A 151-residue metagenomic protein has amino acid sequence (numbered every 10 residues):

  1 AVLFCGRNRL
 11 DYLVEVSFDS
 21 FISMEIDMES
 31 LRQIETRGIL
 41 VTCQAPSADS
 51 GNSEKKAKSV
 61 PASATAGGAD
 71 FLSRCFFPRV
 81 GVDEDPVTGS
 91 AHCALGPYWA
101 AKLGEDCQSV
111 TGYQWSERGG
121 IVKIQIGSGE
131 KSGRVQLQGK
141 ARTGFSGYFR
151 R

Functional and structural regions predicted by a protein language model:
A1-R151: Active-site proximal loop and beta-alpha junction motif in alpha/beta enzyme cores
